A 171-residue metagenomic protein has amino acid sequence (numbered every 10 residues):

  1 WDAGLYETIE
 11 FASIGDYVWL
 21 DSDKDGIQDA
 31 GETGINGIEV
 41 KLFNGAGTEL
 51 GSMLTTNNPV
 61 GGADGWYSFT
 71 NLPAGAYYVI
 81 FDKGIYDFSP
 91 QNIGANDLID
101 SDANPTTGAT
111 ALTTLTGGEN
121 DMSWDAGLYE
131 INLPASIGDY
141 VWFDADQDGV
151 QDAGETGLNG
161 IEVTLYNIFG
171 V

Functional and structural regions predicted by a protein language model:
W1-V171: Acidic Ser/Thr-enriched surface turn/capping motif at secondary-structure junctions
